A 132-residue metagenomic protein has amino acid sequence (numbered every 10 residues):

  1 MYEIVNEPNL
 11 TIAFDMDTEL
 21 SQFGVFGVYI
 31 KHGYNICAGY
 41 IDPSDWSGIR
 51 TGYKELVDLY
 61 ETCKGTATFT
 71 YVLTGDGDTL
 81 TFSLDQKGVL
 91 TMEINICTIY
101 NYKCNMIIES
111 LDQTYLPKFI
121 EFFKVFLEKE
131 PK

Functional and structural regions predicted by a protein language model:
M1-E3, K64-T68, V89-T91: Short, hydrophobic/aromatic-rich segments at coil-to-beta transitions
M1-Y34, I41-P43, S47, F126-K132: Charged, alpha-helix-forming regions
L10-F14, Y60-Q86: DNA polymerase processivity clamps
T18-F26, D78-Y100: Intrinsic, low-complexity N-terminal interaction/targeting segments
V28, H32-Y40, R50, V57-E61 (+1 more regions): Function-determining sites in protein domains
N35-S44, T66, Y102-L111: A cross-kingdom feature marking solvent-exposed beta-strand/loop segments within repeated, beta-rich binding/scaffold
I49-L56, K118-F123: Short, structured motif recognition centered on aromatic/hydrophobic residues
I96-K132: Mixed-charge, glycine-accented linear interaction segment located at domain edges/termini
